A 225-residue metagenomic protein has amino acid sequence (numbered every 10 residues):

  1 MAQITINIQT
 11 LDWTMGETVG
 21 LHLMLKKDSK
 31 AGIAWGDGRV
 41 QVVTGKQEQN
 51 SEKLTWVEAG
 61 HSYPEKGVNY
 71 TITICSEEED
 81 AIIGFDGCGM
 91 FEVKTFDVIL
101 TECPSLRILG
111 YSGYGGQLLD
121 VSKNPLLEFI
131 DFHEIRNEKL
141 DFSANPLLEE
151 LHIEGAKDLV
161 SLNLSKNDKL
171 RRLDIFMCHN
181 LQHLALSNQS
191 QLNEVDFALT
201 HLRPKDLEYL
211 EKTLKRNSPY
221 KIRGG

Functional and structural regions predicted by a protein language model:
M1-P125, P146, N188-S190, L199-G225: N-terminal capping/linker segments that flank leucine-rich repeat
I83-F85, R107-Y111, E128-F132, L151-I153 (+5 more regions): Conserved hydrophobic beta-strand positions in leucine-rich repeat
F96, L119-D120, L140-D141, V160-N163 (+3 more regions): The leucine-rich repeat
C103, N124-L126, I135, N145-L147 (+5 more regions): Leucine-rich repeat
G110-G113, S122, D131-E134, S143 (+5 more regions): Per-repeat beta-strand-to-loop junction in leucine-rich repeat
Q117, L127, E138, L148 (+4 more regions): Leucine-rich repeat
